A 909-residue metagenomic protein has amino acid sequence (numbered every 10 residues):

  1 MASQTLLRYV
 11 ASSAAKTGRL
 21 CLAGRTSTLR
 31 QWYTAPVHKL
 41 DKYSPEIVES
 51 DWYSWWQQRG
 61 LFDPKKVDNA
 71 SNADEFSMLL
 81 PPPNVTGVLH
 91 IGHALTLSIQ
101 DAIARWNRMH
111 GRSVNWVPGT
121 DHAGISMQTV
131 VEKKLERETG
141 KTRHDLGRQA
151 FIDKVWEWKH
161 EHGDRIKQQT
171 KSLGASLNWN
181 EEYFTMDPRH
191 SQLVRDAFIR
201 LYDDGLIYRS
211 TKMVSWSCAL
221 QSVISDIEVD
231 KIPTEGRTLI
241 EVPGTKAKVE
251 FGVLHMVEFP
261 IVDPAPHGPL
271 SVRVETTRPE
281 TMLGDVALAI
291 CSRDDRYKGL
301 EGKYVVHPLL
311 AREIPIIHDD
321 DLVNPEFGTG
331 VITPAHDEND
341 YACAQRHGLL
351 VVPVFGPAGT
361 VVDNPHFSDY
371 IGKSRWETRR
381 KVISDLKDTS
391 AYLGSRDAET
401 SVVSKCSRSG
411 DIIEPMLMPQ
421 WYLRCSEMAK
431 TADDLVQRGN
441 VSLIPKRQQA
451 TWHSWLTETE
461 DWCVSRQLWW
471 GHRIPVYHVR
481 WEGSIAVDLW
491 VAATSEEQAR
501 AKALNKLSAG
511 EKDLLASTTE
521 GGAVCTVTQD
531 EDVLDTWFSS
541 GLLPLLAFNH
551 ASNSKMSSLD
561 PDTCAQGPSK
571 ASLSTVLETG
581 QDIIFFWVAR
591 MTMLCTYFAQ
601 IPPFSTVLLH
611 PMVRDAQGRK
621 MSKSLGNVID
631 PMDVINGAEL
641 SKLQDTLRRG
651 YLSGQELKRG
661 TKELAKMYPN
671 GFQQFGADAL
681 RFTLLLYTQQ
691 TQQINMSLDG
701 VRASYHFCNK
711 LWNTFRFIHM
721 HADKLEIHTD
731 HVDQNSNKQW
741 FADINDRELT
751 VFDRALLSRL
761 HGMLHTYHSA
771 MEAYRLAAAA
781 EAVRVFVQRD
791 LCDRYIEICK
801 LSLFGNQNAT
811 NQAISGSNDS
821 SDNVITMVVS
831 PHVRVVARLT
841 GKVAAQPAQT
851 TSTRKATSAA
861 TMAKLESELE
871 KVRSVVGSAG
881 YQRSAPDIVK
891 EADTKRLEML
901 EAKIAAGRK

Functional and structural regions predicted by a protein language model:
A2-S3, A11, L22, L29-R293 (+14 more regions): N-terminal, positively charged nucleic-acid-binding surface of large information/translation enzymes
L40, I125, K133, K141 (+14 more regions): Long, charged, mostly alpha-helical binding arms that flank functional sites
G92-A104, T120-D121, H190-L193, S210-T211 (+7 more regions): Structured ligand/cofactor/substrate-binding pocket environments in proteins
R105-S113, K134-H144, Q168, S172-L177 (+16 more regions): Secondary-structure transition/capping motifs at alpha-helix termini and the adjoining loop/turn into the next element
L220, L310, S409-G410, R480-E482 (+1 more regions): Short Cys/His-rich metal-coordination motifs, predominantly Zn2+-binding knuckles/fingers
I232, G236-P266, L270-S271, E460-W462 (+9 more regions): Flexible, glycine/threonine-enriched loop-and-boundary segments that flank and lead into catalytic domains of large
V476, W481-T526, I635-K662: Glycine-rich (often Gly-Gly/Gly-Pro-rich) flexible segments and glycine-rich loop motifs, frequently accented by
R702, A809-K909: C-terminal low-complexity, glycine/proline- and small-hydrophobic-enriched intrinsically disordered tails that act as
